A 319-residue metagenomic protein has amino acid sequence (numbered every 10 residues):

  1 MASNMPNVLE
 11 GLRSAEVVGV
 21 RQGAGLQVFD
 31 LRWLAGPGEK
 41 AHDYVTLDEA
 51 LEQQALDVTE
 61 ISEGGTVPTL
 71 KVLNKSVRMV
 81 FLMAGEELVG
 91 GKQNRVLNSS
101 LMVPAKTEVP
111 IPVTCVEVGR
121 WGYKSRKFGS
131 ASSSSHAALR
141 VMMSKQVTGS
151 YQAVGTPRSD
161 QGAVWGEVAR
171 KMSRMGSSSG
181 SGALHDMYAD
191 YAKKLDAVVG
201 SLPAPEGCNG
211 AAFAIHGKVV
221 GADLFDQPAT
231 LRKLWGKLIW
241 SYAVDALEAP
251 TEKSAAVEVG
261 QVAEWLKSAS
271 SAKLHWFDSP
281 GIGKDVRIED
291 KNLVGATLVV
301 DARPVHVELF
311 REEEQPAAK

Functional and structural regions predicted by a protein language model:
A2-E63: Low-complexity, acidic Ser/Thr/Pro/Gly-rich terminal tails and inter-domain linkers that flank the onset of structured
A2-L12, T148-K319: Long, low-complexity, serine/threonine/proline-rich intrinsically disordered regulatory regions in eukaryotic signaling
M5-E10, S14-Q27, R32, G90-S133: Intrinsically disordered, low-complexity Pro/Gly/Ser/Thr-rich segments with frequent PxxP/GP/PP motifs and embedded
E63-T69: Short, solvent-exposed loop/turn segments enriched in Ser/Thr/Gly
T69-V80: Asparagine-centered strand-capping/turn motif at beta-strand->loop junctions
G85-V89: Short Gly/aromatic-enriched secondary-structure transition segments
K92-V118, K127, A137-L139, W235-K267: An exposed acidic His-Trp-rich patch
